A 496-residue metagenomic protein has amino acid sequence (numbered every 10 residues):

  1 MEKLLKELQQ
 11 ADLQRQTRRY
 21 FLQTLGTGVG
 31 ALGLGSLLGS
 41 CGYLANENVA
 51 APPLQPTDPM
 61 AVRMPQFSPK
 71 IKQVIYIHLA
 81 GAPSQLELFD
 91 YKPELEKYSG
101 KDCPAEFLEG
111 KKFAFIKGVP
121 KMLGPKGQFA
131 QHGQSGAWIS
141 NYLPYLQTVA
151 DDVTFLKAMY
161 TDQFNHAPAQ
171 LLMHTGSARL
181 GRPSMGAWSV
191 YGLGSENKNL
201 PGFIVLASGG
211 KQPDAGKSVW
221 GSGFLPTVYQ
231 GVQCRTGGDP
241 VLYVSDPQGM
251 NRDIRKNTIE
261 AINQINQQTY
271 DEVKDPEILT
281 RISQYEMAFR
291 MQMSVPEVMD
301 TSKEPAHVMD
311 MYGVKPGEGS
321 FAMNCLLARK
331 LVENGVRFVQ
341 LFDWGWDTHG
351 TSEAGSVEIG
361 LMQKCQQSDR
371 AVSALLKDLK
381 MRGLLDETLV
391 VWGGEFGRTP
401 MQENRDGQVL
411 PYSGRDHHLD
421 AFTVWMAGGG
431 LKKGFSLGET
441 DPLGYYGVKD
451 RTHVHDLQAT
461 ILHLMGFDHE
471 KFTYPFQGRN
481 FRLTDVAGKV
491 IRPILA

Functional and structural regions predicted by a protein language model:
M1-A496: Ligand-binding pockets and gating/stacking loops
